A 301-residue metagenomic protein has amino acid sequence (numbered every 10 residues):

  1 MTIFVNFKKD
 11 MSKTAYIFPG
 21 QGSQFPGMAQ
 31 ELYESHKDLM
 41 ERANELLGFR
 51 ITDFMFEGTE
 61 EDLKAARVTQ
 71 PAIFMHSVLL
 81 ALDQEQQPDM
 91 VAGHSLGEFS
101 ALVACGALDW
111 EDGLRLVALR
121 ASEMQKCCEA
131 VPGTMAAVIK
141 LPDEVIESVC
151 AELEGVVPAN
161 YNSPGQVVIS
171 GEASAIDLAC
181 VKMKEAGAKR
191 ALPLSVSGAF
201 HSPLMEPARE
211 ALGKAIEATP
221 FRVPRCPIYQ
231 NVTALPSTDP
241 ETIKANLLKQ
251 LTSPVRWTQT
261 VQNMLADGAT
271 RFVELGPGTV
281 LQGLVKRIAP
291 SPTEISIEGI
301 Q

Functional and structural regions predicted by a protein language model:
F4-V145, R190, L194, R271-I300: FabD-like malonyl-/acyl-CoA
Q21-G22, L47-F49, G106-T252: Alpha/beta catalytic cores of group-transfer enzymes, especially the acyltransferase/condensing modules of polyketide
T69-P71, A199, P254: Glycine-rich phosphate/pyrophosphate-binding beta-alpha loops
K184, L265-A266: Non-catalytic positions within long, well-ordered alpha-helices that form the structural scaffold/packing of enzyme
V255-N263: A short, well-structured juxtamembrane/interface segment
